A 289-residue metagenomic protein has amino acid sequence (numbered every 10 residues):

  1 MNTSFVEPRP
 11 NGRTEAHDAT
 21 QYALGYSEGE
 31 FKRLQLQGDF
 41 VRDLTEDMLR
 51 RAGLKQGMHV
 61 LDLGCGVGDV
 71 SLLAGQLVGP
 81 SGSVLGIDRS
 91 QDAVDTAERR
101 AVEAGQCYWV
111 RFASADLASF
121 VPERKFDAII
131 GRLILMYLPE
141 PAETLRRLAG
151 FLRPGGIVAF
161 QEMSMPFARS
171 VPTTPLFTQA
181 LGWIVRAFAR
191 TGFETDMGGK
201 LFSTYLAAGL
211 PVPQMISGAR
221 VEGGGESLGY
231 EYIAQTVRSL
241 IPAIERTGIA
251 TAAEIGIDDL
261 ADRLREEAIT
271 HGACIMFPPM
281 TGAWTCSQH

Functional and structural regions predicted by a protein language model:
M1-F31, L36: N-terminal, positively charged/glycine-rich alpha-helical extensions of SAM-dependent methyltransferases
A23, E28-E30, Q214-I275: C-terminal helical/coil "lid" or tail adjacent to the Rossmann-like core of SAM-dependent
D39-H59, L73: Conserved alpha-helix/loop element of class I SAM-dependent methyltransferases that forms part of the SAM/SAH-binding
L61-L63, V67-F120: Class I SAM-dependent methyltransferase SAM/SAH-binding core
S119-A128: A short acidic, Gly/Pro-enriched loop at the edge of an enzyme's catalytic core that lines a small-molecule cofactor
D127-P141: A short SAM/SAH-binding and catalytic strip from SAM-dependent methyltransferases
A142-I157: A short glycine-rich, Lys/Arg-flanked "PGG" loop and its adjoining helix->strand segment in the class I
A159-S227, R246: Conserved catalytic/acceptor-binding region of the Class I
